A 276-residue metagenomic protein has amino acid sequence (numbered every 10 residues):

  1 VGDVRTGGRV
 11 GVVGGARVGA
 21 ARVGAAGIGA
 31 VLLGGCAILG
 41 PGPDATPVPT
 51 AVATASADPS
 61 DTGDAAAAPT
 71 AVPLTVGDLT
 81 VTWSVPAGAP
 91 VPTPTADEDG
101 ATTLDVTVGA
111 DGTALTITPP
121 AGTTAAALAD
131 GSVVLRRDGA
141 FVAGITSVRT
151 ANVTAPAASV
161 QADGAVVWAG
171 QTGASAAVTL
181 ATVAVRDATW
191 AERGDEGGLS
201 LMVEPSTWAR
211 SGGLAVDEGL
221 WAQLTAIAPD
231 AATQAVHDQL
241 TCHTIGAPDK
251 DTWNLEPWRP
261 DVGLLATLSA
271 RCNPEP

Functional and structural regions predicted by a protein language model:
V1-D44: Secretory targeting and sorting signals
C36-W83, A125-A191: N-terminal low-complexity, Pro/Thr-rich disordered segments that flank secretion/membrane-targeting signals
G42-P49, A174-A222, E275-P276: N-terminal secretory-pathway/extracellular module detecting exported/lumenal segments and adjacent signal-anchor/first
V76-T80, V85-P90, T95-D99, T103: Non-catalytic terminal regions of proteins
E98-L128, G194-K250: Mature extracytoplasmic domains of secretory-pathway proteins
L104-V106, I117, L135, W168 (+3 more regions): Generic structural hydrophobic/aromatic packing signal, biased to beta-strands
A129-A165, A222-P276: Extracytosolic low-complexity repeat regions of secreted or lipid-anchored proteins
